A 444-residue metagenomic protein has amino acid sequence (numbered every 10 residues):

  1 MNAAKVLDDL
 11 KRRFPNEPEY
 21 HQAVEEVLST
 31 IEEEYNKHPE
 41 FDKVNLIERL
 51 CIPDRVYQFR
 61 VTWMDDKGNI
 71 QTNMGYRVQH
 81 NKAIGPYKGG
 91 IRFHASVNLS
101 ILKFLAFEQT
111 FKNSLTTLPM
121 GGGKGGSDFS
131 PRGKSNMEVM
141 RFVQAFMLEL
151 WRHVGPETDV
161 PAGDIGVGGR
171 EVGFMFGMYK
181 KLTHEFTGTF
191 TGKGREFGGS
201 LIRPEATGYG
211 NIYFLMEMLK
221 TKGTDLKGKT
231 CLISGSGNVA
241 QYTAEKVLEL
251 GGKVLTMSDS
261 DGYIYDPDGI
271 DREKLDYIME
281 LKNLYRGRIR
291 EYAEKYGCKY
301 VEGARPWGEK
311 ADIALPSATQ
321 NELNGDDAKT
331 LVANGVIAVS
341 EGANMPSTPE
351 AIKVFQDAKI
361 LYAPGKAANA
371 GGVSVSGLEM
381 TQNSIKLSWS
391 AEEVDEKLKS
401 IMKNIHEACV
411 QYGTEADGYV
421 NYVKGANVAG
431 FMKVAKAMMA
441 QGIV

Functional and structural regions predicted by a protein language model:
M1-P18, A23, M218, S317 (+1 more regions): Adenosine-phosphate binding glycine-rich loop
H21, K37-V44, T117, V154-G163 (+3 more regions): Flexible, glycine/charged-enriched surface loops at secondary-structure junctions
E40-Q71: Structured beta-strand/loop patches that form or line metal/cofactor-binding pockets in enzymes
F59-K124, D128: Phosphate-interaction motifs
H94, N113-K227: Glycine/serine-rich phosphate-binding loop and adjoining beta1-alpha1 elements at the start of nucleotide-handling
G194, G199-K310: Glycine-rich phosphate/diphosphate-binding loop of Rossmann-like nucleotide-binding domains
G262-Y362, A367: Rossmann-like adenosine-cofactor binding region
